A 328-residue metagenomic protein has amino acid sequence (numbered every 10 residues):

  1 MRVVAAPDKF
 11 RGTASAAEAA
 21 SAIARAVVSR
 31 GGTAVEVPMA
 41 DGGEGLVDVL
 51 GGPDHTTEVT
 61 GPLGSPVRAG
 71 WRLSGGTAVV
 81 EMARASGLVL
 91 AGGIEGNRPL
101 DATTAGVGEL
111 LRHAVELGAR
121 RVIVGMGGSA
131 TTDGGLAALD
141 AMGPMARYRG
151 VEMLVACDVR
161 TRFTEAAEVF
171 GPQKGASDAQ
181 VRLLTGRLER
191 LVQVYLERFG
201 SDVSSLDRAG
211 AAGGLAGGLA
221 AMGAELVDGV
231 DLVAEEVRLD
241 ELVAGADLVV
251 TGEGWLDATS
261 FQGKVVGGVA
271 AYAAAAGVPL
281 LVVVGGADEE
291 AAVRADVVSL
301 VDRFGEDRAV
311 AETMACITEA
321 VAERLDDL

Functional and structural regions predicted by a protein language model:
M1-L328: N-terminal loops that bind phosphate or other acidic moieties and the adjacent beta-alpha structural core
